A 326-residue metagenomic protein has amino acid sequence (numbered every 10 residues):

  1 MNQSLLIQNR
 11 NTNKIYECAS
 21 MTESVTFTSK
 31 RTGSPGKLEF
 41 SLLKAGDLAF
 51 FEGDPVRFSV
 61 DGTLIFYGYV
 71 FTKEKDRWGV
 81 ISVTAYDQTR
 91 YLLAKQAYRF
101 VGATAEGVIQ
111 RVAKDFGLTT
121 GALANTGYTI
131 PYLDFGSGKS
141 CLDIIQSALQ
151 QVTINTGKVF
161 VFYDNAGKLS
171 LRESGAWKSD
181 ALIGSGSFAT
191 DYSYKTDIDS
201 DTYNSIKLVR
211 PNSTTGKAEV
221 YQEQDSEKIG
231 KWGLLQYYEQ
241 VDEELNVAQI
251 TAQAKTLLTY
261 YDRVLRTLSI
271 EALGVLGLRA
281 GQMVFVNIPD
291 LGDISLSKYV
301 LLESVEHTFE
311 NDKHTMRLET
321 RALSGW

Functional and structural regions predicted by a protein language model:
M1-A97, L182-K195, N311: Assembly/oligomerization scaffold segments
M1-I7, Q146, G157-V159, A166-D312 (+1 more regions): Acidic, small/polar-enriched beta strand-loop surface segments
K37-S41, G79-Y86, K168-S170, L268-E271 (+1 more regions): A generic structural motif
L43-D47, R99-A103, L273-G277: Short, surface-exposed ligand-recognition loops at beta-strand->loop->(often short) alpha-helix junctions that present
F66, I81, K298-V300, M316: Short beta-strand segments
R77-D197: Charged- and aromatic-enriched interaction segments used to assemble and dock large macromolecular complexes
V101, L318-W326: Glycine- and charge-enriched low-complexity intrinsically disordered segments
